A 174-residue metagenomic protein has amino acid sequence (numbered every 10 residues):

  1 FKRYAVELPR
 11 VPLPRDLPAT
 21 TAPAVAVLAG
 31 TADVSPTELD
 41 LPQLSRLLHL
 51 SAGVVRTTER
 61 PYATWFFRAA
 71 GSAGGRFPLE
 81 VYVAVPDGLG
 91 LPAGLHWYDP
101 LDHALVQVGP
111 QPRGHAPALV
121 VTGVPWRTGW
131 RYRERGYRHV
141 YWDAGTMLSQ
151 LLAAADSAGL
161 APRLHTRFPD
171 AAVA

Functional and structural regions predicted by a protein language model:
F1-A174: N-terminal accessory segments that position/regulate proteins before the catalytic core
